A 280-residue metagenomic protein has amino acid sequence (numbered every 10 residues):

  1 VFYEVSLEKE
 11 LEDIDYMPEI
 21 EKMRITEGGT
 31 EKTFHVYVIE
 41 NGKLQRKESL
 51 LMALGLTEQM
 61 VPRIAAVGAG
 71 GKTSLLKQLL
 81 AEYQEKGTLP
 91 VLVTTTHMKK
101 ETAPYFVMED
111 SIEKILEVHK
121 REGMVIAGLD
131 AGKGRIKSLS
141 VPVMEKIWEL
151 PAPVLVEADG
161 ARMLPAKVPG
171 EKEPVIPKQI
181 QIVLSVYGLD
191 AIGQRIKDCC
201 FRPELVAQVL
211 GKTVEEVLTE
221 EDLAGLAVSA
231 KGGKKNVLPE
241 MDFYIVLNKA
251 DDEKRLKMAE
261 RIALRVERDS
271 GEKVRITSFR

Functional and structural regions predicted by a protein language model:
V1-E27: Conserved alpha/beta core of the MobA/IspD/sugar-nucleotide pyrophosphorylase nucleotidyltransferase superfamily
E4, A66, V91-T94, I126-L129 (+4 more regions): General beta-strand structural signal in soluble alpha/beta enzymes
G28-P62: Extreme N-terminal, non-catalytic leader segments that precede Walker-type/kinase nucleotide-binding cores
L50-Q84: Walker A (P-loop) phosphate-binding motif
L56-Q59, Q84, L116-K120, K146-W148 (+3 more regions): Solvent-exposed alpha-helices and their adjacent loops that cap or buttress functional pockets in soluble metabolic
L80-G134: N-terminal phosphate/diphosphate-binding loop that engages ATP/GTP or pyrophosphate donors across diverse enzyme folds
G134-S140, D159-R268: Conserved catalytic-core segment of NTP-binding enzymes
I262-R280: Canonical P-loop GTPase G-domain recognition
